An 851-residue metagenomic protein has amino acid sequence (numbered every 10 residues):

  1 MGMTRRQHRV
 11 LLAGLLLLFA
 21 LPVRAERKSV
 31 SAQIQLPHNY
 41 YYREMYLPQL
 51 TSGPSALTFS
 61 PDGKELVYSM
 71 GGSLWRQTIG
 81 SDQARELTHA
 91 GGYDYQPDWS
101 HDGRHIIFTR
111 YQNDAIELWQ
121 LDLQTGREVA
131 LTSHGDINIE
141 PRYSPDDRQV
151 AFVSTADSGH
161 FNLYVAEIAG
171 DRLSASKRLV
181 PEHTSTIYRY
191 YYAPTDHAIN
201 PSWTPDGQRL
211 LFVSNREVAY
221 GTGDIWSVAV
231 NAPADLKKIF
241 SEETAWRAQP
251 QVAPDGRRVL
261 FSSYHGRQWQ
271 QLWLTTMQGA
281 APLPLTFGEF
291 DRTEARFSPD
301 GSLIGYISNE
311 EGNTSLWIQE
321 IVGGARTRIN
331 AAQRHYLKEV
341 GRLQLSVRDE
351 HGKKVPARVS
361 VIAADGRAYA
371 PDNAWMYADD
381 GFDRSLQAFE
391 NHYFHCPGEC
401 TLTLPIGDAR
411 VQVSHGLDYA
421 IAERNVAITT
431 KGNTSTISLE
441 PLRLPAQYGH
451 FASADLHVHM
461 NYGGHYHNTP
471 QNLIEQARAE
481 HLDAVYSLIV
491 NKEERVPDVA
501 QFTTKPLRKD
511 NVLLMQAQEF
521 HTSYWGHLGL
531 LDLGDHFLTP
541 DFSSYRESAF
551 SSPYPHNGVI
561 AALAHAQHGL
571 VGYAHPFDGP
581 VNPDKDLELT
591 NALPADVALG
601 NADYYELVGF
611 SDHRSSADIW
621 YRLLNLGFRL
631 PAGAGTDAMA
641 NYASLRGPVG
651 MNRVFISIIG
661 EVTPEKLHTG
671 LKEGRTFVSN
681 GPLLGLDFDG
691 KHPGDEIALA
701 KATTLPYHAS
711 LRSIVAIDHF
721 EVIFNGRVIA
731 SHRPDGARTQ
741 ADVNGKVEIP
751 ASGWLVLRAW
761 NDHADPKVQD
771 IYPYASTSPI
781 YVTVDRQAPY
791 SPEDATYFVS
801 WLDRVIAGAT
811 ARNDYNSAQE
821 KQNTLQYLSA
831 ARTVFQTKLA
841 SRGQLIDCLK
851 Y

Functional and structural regions predicted by a protein language model:
G2-L11: Bacterial N-terminal signal peptides that target proteins for export
E26-S29, L50-T51, S69-W75, H89-Y93 (+13 more regions): A flexible loop/linker signature enriched in serine peptidases of the S9 family
E26-Y46: Blade/loop signatures of beta-propeller domains
Y40-W75: Beta-strand-rich domains and repeat architectures in extracellular enzymes and scaffolds, especially beta-propellers
D62-K64, D102-R104, D146-R148, D206-Q208 (+2 more regions): Short coil/turn segments that connect the beta-strands within blades of beta-propeller domains
A332-R334, V340-H395, C400-L402, S414 (+4 more regions): Charged catalytic cores and adjacent phosphate/nucleic-acid-binding surfaces used for phosphate/nucleic-acid chemistry
F451-A632, T636, Y642-A643: Catalytic cores of extracellular degradative/oxidative enzymes
